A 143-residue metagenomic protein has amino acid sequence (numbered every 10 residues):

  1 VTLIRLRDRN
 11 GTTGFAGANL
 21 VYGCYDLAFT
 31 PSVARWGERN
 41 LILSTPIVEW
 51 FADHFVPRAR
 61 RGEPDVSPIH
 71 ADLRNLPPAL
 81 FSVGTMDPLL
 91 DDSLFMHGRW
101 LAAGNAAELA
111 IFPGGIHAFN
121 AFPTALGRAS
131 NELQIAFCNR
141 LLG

Functional and structural regions predicted by a protein language model:
V1-G143: Alpha/beta-hydrolase superfamily serine-hydrolase fold, recognizing
